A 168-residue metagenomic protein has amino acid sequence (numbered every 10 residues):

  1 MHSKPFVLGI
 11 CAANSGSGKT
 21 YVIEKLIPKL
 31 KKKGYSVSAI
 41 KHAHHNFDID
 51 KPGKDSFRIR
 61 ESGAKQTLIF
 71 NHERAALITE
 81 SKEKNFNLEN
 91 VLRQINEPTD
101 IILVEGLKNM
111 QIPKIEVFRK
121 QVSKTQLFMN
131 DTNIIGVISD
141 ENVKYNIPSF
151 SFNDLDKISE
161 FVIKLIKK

Functional and structural regions predicted by a protein language model:
M1-H45: Walker A (P-loop) phosphate-binding motif
S3-P5, K33-Y35, A64-K65, E97-T99 (+2 more regions): Short coil/turn connectors at secondary-structure junctions
A13, H42-A43, N71-H72, E105-L107 (+1 more regions): Fold-independent oxyanion-binding glycine-rich loops and adjacent beta-strand/coil segments at enzyme active sites
L26-E83: N-terminal phosphate/diphosphate-binding loop that engages ATP/GTP or pyrophosphate donors across diverse enzyme folds
L26-L30, R93-P98, I166-K168: P-loop NTP-binding site
G53, K84-L88, Q121-S123: Charged helix-capping and loop-helix junction motifs
T79-N109: Phosphate-binding/switch loop-helix module in NTP-utilizing enzymes
I101-K167: Phosphate/Mg2+-binding loops and adjacent switch elements in nucleotide/diphosphate-handling enzyme cores
